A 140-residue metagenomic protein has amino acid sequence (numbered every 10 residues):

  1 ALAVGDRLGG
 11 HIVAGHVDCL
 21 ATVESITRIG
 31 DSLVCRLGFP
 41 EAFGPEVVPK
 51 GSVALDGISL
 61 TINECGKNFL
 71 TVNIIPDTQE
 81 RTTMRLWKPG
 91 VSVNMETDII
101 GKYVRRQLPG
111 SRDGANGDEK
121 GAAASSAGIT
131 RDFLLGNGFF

Functional and structural regions predicted by a protein language model:
A1-F140: Structural preference for solvent-exposed beta-strand-turn elements and adjacent flexible terminal/loop segments within
